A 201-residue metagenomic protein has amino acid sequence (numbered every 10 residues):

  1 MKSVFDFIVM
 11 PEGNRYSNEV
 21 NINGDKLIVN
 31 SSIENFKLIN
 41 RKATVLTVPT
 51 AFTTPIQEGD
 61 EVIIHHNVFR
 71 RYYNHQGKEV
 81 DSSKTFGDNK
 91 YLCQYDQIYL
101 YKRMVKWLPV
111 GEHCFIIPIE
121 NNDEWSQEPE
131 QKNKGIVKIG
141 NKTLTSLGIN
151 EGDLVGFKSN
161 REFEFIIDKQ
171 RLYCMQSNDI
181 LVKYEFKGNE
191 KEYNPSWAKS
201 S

Functional and structural regions predicted by a protein language model:
M1-S201: Acidic-enriched and Gly/Ser
